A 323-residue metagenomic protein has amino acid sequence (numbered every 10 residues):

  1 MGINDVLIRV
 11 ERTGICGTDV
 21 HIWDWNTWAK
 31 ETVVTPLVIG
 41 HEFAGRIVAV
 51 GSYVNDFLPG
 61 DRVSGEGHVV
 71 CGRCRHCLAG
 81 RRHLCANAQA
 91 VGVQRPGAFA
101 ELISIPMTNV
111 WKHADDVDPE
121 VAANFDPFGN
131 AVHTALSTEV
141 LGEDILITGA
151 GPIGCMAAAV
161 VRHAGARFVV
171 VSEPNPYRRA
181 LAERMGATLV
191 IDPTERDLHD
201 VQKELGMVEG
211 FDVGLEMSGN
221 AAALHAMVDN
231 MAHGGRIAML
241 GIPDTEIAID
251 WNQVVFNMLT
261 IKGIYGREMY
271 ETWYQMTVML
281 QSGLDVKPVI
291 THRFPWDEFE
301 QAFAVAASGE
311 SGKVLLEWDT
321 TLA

Functional and structural regions predicted by a protein language model:
M1-T13, W28-R75, A114-V117: Glycine-rich beta-strand-centered segment in the early N-terminal region that forms part of a ligand/cofactor-binding
G14, G51, H68, G219 (+2 more regions): Short glycine-/small-residue-rich Rossmann-like dinucleotide-binding loops
T32, H41, C71-T148: NAD(P)H dinucleotide-binding glycine-rich loop of Rossmann-like/cofactor-binding domains, especially the beta1-alpha1
D115-E195: Mid-domain Rossmann-like dinucleotide-binding core that forms the NAD(H)/NADP(H) cofactor-binding site
T138-L141, A180-T260, A323: Glycine-rich cofactor phosphate-binding loops and adjacent beta1-alpha1 units of small-molecule cofactor enzyme domains
H199, K203-V208, D244-H292, E300-Q301 (+1 more regions): C-terminal substrate-binding/catalytic core of Rossmann-like NAD(P)-dependent dehydrogenases/reductases
K287, D297-A323: NAD(P)-dependent dehydrogenase/reductase Rossmann-like domain
